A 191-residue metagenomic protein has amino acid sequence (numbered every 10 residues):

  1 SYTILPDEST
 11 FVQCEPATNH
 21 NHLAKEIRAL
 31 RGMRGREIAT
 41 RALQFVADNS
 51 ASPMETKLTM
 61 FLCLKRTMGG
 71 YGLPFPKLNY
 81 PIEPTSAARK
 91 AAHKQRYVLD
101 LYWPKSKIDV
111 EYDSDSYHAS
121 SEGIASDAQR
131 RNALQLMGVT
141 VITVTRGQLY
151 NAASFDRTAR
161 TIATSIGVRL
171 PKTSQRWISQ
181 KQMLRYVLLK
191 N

Functional and structural regions predicted by a protein language model:
T3: Hydrophobic, aromatic-lined core segments that form the binding pocket/scaffold for planar heteroaromatic ligands
T10-N191: Surface segments flanking catalytic/ligand-binding clefts of nucleic-acid enzymes
